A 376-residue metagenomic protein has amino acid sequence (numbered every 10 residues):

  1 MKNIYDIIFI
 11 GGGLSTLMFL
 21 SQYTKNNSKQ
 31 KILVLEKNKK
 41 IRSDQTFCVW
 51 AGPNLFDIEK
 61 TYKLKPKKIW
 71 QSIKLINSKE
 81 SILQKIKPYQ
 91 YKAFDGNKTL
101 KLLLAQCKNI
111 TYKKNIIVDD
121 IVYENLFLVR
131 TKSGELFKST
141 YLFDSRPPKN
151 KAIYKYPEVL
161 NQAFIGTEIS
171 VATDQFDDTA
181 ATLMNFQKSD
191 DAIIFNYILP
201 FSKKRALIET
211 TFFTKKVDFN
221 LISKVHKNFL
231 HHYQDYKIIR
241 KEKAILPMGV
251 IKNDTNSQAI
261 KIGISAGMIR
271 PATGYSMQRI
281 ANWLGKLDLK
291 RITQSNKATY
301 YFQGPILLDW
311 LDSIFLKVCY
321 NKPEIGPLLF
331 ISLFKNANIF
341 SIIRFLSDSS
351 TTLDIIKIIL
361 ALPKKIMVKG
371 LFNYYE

Functional and structural regions predicted by a protein language model:
K2-L33: N-terminal Rossmann-like FAD-binding beta1-loop-alpha1 element of flavoenzymes
Q22, L33-K79: N-terminal FAD cofactor-binding segment of flavoenzymes
L83-A105, S145, T214-I222: Short beta-strand to alpha-helix junction loop
N109-K237, G249-V250, D254: Predominantly flavin-linked oxidoreductase catalytic cores and closely associated redox partners
I198, N256-T273: Short FAD-binding loop at a beta-strand-to-alpha-helix junction that anchors the flavin cofactor in diverse
L207-H226, S265-I280, R291: Active-site lid/adjacent beta-loop-alpha segment flanking the redox-cofactor pocket in flavoenzymes
K216-E242, N253, S257-I260, N282-P305: Flavin-binding catalytic cores
G285-E376: C-terminal helical "tail/cap" subdomain of flavin- and related membrane-associated enzymes
